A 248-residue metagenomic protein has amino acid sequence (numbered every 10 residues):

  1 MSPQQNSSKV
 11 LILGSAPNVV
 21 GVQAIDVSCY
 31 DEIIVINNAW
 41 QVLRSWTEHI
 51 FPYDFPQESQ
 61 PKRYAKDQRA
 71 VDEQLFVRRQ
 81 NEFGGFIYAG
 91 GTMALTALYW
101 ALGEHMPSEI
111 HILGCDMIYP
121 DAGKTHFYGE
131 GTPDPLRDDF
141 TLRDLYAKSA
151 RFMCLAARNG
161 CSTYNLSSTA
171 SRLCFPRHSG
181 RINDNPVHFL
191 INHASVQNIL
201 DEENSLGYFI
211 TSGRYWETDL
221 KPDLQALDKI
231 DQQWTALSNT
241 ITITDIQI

Functional and structural regions predicted by a protein language model:
M1-I248: Metal-ion/cofactor- or nucleotide/acyl-coenzyme-handling active-site neighborhoods
